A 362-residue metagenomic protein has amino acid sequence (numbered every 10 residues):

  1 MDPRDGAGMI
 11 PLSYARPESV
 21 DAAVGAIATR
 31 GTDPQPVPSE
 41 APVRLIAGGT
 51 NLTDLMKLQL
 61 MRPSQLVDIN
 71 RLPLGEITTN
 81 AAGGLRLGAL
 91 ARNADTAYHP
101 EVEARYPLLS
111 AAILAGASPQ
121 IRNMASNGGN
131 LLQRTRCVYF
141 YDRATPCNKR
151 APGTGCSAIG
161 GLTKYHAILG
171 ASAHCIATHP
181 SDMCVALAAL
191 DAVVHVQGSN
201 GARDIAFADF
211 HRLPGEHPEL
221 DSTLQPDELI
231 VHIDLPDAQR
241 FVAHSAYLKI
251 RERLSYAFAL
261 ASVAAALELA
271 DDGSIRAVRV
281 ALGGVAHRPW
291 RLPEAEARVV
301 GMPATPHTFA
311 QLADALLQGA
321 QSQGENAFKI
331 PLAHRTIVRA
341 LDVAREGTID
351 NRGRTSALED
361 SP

Functional and structural regions predicted by a protein language model:
M1-P362: C-terminal structural segment of proteins
